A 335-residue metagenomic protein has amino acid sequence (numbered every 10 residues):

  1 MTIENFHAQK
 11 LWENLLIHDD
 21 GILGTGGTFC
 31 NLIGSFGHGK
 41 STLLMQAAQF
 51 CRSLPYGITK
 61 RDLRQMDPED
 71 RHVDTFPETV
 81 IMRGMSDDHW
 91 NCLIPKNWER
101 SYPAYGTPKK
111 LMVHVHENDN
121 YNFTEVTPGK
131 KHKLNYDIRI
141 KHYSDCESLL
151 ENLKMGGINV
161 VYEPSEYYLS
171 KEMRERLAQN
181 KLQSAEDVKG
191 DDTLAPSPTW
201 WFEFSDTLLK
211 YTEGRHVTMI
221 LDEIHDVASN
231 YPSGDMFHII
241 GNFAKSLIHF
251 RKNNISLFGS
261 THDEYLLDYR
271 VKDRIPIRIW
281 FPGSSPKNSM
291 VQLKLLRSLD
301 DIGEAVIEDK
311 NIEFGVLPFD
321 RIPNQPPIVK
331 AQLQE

Functional and structural regions predicted by a protein language model:
T2-I3, C30-N31, E163-S165, R174-K189 (+3 more regions): Conserved P-loop NTPase motor module
T2-L111, T218, S229, I240 (+2 more regions): Glycine-rich phosphate-binding loop of nucleotide-binding enzymes
W12, N242, I255-L257, S285-I302 (+1 more regions): Transmitter module of two-component histidine kinases
I22, T28-H38, L43-A48, D192-L295: Conserved P-loop NTPase motor cores
D74, L153-M155, I224: Extracellular/periplasmic catalytic domains that process cell-envelope and extracellular macromolecules
G84, E163, D222: Walker B catalytic carboxylates
K96-N97, S101-E151, S170-K171, E175: Structural flexibility/helix-modulation signal
K133, D137, C146-F202: Conserved P-loop NTPase mechanochemical-coupling segment
